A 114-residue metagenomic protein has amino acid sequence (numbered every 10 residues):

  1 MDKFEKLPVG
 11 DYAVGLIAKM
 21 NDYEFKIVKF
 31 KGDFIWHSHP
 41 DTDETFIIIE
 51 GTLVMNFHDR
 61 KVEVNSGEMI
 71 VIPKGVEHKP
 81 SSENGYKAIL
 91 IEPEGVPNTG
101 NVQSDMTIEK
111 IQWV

Functional and structural regions predicted by a protein language model:
M1-K26, D105-V114: A short, N-terminal "cap"/entry segment at the start of jelly-roll beta-barrel domains of the cupin/DSBH fold
G10-D11, E24-P40: Conserved short histidine dyad/triad with adjacent acidic residue
N21, I49-E50, N65-S66, N84: A cytosolic small-molecule/anion-sensing beta-strand core signal
D22-E24, K31-D33, T52-V54, K61 (+1 more regions): Short, charged/polar surface micro-motifs in flexible loops or helix N-caps
Y23-F25, D43, Y86: Change "...and in nucleic-acid phosphodiester-cleaving endonucleases..." to "...and in nucleic-acid processing enzymes
K29-F30, H39-N56, I91: Short, conserved beta-strand element in jelly-roll/cupin
H58-K74: Short acidic-glycine-tyrosine-enriched beta hairpin
K74-V102: Ligand-binding loop in jelly-roll beta-barrel domains
